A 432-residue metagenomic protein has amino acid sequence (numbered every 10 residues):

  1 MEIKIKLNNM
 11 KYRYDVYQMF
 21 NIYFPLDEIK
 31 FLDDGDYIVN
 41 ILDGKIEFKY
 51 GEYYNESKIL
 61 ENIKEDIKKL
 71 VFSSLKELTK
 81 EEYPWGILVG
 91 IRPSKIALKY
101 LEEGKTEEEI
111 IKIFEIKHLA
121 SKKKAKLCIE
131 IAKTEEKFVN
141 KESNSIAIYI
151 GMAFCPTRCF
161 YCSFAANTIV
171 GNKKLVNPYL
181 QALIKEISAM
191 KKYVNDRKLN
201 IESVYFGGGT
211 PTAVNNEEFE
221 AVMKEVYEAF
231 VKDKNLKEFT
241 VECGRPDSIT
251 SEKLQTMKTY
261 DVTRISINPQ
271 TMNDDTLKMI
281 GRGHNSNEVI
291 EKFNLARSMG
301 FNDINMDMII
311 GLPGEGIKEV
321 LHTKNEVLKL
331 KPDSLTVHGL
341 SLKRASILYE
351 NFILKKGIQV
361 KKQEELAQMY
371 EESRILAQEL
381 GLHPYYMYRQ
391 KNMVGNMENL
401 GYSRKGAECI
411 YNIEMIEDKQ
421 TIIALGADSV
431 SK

Functional and structural regions predicted by a protein language model:
M1-K105, K112, I353-K432: Auxiliary Fe-S-binding modules of radical SAM enzymes
M1-K4, F138, E142, D196-R197 (+2 more regions): Short, Lys/Arg-enriched, disordered terminal segments
I46-F48, I150, I267: Short beta-strand motif preference
L75-E82, E102-I148, K198: N-terminal [4Fe-4S]-dependent radical SAM core
S143-L180: Canonical Radical SAM [4Fe-4S] cluster-binding loop centered on the CxxxCxxC motif and its immediate flanking residues
S145-A147, S203, E238, S334 (+2 more regions): Beta-sheet entry/capping signal
G151, S266, L335-G339, N412-I413 (+1 more regions): Beta-strand scaffold of nucleotide-dependent catalytic cores
A166-E372: Conserved non-cysteine loop/helix-boundary elements of the Radical SAM core domain that shape
